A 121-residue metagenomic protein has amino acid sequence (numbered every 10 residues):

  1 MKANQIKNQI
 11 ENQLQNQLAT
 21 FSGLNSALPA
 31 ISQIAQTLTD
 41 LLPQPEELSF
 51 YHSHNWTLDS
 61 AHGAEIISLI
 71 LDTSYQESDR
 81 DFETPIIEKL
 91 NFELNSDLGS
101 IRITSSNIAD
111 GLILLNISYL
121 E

Functional and structural regions predicted by a protein language model:
M1-N4, T73, R80-F82, I117: Long, low-complexity, tandem-repeat intrinsically disordered regions
M1-S60, E83-T84: N-terminal leader/targeting segments
F50-S100: Acidic, low-complexity, intrinsically disordered interaction modules
T104-E121: C-terminal edge-of-domain segments
